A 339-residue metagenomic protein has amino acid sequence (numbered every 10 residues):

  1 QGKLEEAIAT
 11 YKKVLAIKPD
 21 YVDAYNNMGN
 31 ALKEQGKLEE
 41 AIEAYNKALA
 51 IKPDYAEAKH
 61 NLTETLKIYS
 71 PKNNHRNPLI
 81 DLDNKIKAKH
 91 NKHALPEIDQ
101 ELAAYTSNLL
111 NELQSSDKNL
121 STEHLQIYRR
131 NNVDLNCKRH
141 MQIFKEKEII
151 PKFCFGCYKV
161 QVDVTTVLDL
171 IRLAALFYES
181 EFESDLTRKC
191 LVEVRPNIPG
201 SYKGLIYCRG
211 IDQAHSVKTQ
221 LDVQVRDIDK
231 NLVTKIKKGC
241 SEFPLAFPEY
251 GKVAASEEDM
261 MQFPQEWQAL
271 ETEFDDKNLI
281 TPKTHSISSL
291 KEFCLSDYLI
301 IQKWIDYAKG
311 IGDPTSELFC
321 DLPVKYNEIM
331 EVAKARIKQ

Functional and structural regions predicted by a protein language model:
D23-E34, E57-E64: Conserved alpha-helical positions within TPR/SEL1-like repeat arrays
A56-L176, L186-L191, A246, K252-Q339: Charge-rich, low-complexity segments
T166-V167, C208-H215: Helix N-cap motif at beta-to-alpha junctions
